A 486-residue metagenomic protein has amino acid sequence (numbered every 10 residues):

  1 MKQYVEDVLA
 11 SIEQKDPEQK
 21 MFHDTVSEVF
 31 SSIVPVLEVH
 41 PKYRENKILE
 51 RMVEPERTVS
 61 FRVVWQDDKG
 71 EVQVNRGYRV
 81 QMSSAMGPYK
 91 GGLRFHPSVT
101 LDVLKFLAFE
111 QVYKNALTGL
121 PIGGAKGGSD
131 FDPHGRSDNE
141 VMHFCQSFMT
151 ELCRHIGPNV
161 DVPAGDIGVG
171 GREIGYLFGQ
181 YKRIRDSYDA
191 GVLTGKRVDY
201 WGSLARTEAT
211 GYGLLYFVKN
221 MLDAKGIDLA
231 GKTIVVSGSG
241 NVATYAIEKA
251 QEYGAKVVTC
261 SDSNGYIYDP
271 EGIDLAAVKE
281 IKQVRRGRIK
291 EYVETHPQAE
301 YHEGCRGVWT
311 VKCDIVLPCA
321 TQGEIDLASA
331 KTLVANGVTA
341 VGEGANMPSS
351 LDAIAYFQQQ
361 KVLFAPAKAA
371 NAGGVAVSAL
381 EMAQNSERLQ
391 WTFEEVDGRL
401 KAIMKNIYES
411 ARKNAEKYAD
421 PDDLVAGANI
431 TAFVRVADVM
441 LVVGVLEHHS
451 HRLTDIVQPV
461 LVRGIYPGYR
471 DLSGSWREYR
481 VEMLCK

Functional and structural regions predicted by a protein language model:
M1-L204, R435-V443, E447: N-terminal ligand-binding/catalytic initiation module
K2-T25, M221, V334-H451: Adenosine-phosphate binding glycine-rich loop
R197, G202-T310: Glycine-rich phosphate/diphosphate-binding loop of Rossmann-like nucleotide-binding domains
G265-F364, A369: Rossmann-like adenosine-cofactor binding region
